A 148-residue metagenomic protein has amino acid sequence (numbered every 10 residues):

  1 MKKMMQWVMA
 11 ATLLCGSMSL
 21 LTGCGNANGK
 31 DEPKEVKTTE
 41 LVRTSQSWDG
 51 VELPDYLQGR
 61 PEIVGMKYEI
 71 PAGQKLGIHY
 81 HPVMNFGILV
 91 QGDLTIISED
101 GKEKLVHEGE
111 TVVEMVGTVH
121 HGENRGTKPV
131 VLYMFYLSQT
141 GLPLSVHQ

Functional and structural regions predicted by a protein language model:
M1-A10: Bacterial N-terminal signal peptides that target proteins for export
M4-M5, G16-E62, V113, H147-Q148: A short, N-terminal "cap"/entry segment at the start of jelly-roll beta-barrel domains of the cupin/DSBH fold
Q58-P61, Q74-F86: A short beta-loop-beta micro-motif enriched in histidine and acidic residues
I70, D100-G117: Short acidic-glycine-tyrosine-enriched beta hairpin
L76, D93-I97, T111: Short beta-strand segments in beta-sandwich/barrel cores
Y80, I88, R125-P129: Extracellular/periplasmic catalytic domains that process cell-envelope and extracellular macromolecules
P82-D100: Glycine- and acidic-residue-biased ligand/ion/polar-headgroup-sensing regions
H107, G117-L142: Ligand-binding loop in jelly-roll beta-barrel domains
